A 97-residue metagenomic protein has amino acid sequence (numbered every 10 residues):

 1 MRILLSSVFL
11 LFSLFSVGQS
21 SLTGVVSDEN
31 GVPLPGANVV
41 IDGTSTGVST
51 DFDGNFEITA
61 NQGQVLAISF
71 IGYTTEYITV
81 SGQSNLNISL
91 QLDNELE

Functional and structural regions predicted by a protein language model:
M1-S21: Cleavable N-terminal targeting peptides that direct proteins into the secretory/outer-membrane pathway or into
L14-E97: Periplasm-facing N-terminal accessory domains of Gram-negative outer-membrane beta-barrel systems
